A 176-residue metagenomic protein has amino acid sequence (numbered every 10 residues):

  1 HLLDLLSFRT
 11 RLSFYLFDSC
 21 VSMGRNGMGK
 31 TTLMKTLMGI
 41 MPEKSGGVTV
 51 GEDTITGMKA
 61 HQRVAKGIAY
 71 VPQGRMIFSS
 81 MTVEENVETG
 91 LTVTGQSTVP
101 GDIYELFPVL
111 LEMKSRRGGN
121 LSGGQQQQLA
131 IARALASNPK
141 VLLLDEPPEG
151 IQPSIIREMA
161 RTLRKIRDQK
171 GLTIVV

Functional and structural regions predicted by a protein language model:
M23-R25: The feature captures the beta-strand-to-loop junction immediately N-terminal to the Walker
M38: Helix-to-loop junction immediately C-terminal to a conserved catalytic motif
G47-T49, D53-T54: ATP-binding/catalytic-site motifs of ATP-hydrolyzing domains
T54-R75, P100, E112-R116: ABC ATPase NBD coupling module
M81, L121, A134-L135: ABC ATPase signature
R117-L121, Q125: Conserved ABC ATPase signature
A136-K140: A short, proline-enriched helix->beta-strand linker immediately N-terminal to the Walker B motif in ABC-type P-loop
R157-G171: Helical segment within the ABC ATPase nucleotide-binding domain
